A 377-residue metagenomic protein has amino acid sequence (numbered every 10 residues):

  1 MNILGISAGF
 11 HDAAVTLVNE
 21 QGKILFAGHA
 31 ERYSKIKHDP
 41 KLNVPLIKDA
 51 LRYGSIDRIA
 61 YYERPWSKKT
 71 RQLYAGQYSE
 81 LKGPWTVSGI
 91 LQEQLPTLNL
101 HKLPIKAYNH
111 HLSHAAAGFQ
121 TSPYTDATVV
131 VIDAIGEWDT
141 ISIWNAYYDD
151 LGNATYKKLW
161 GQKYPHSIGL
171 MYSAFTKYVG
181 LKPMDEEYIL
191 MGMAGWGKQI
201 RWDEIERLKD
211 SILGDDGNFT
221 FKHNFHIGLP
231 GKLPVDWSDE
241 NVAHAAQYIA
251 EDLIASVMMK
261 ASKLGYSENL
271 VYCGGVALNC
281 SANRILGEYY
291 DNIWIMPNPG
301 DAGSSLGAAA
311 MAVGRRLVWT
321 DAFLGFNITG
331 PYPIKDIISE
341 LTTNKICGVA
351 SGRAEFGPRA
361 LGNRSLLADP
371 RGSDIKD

Functional and structural regions predicted by a protein language model:
M1-D377: Short acidic/glycine-rich loops and adjacent helix/strand connectors that line catalytic pockets where negatively
